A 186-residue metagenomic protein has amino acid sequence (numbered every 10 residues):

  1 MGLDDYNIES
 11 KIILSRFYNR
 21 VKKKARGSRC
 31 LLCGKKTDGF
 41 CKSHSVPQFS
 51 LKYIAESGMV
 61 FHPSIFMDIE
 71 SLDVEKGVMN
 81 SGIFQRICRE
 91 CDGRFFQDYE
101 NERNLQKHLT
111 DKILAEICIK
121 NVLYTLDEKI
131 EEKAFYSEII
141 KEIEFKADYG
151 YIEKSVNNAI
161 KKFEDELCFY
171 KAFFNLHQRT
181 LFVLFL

Functional and structural regions predicted by a protein language model:
M1, R20, S28, V74-L186: Glycine- and hydrophobic-rich flexible loops that cap the catalytic core of alpha/beta enzyme folds
M1-L109: An N-terminal structural lobe/cap that precedes and organizes the functional/catalytic core across diverse proteins
